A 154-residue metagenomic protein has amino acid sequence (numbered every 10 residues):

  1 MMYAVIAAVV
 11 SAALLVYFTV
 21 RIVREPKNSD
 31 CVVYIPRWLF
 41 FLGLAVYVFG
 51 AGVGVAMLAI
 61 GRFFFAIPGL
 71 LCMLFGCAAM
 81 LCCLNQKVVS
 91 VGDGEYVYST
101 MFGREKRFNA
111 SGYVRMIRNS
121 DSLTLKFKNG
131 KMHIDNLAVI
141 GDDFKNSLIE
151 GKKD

Functional and structural regions predicted by a protein language model:
M1-A7, I60-M73: Hydrophobic alpha-helical transmembrane segments
M1-M57: N-terminal membrane-targeting/pre-transmembrane regions
E25-N28, L58, V89-Y96: Membrane-helix interface/capping segments
G43-G54, A66-A79: Small-residue hotspots
L71-R107: Conserved beta-hairpin
V91-D93, R118, F127: Generic beta-strand structural signal
Y96, E105-D121: Phosphoinositide-dependent membrane-docking surfaces
T124-I149: Canonical phosphoinositide-binding patch of PH/PH-like domains
